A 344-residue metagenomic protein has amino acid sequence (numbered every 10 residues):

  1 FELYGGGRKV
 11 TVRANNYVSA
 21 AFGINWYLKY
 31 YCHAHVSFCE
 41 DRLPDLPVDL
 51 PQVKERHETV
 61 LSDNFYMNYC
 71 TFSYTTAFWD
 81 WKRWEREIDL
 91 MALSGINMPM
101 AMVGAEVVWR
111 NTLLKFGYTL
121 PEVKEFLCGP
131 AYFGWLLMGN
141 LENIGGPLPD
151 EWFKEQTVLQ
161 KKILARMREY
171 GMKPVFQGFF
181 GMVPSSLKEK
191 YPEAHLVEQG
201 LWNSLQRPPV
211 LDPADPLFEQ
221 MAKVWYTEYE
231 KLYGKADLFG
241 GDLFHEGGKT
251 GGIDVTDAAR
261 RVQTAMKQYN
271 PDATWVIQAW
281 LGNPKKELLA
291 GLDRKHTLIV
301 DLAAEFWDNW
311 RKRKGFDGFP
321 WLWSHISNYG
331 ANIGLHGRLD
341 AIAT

Functional and structural regions predicted by a protein language model:
F1-L61: Contiguous, structured surface segment used for ligand recognition
G6, A14-S19, C32, E85 (+2 more regions): Short, solvent-exposed loop/edge-beta patches enriched in aromatic
K9-A14, S73-F78, D150-E151: Second-shell loop/turn segments in exported
Y17-F22, Y74-T76, A331-N332: Short, surface-exposed beta-strand/loop "edge" segments at domain boundaries and coil↔beta transitions
I24-W26, W79-W84, L113-K115, T256: "Short basic amphipathic alpha-helical interaction patches in structured regions
H35, C39-V48, R56, M67-T71 (+2 more regions): Catalytic-core regions of glycoside hydrolase
L61-D80, M91: Active-site-adjacent substrate/metal-binding segments within catalytic domains of carbohydrate-active enzymes
A77-L90, A222-E228: Short, acidic/polar
